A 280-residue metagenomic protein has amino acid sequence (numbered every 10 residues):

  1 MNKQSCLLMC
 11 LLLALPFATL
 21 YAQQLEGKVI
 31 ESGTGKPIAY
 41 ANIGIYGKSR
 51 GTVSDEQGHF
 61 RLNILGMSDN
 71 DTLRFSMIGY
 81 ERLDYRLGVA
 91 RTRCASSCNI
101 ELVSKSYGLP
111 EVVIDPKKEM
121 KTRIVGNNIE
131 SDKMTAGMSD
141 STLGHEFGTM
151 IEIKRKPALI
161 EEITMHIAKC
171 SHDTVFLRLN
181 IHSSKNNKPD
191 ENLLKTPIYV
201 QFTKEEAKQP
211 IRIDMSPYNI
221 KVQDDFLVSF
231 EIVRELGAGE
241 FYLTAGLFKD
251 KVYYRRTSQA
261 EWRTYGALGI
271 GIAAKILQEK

Functional and structural regions predicted by a protein language model:
Q23-I38: Structural motif
G35, A41-I45, G58, L73 (+2 more regions): Hydrophobic beta-strand segments
S49-H59: Short, acidic Ser/Thr/Gly-rich low-complexity loop/linker segments typical of extracellular and cell-surface proteins
F60-L62, S96-C98, Q209-I213: Short strand-edge motifs at loop-to-beta-strand transitions and within beta-strands of extracellular beta-rich domains
R61-D71, Y218-Q223: Short Pro-Gly-centered beta-turn/loop motif in secreted/extracellular proteins
T72-L87: A short, solvent-exposed loop/turn motif at the edges and junctions of modular extracellular/periplasmic domains
A90-P116: Extracellular beta-sheet/turn segments enriched in Thr/Pro/Gly and aliphatic residues
Y107-S184, D225, E231-K280: Beta-sheet-rich sandwich/jelly-roll-like modules and their strand-loop junctions
